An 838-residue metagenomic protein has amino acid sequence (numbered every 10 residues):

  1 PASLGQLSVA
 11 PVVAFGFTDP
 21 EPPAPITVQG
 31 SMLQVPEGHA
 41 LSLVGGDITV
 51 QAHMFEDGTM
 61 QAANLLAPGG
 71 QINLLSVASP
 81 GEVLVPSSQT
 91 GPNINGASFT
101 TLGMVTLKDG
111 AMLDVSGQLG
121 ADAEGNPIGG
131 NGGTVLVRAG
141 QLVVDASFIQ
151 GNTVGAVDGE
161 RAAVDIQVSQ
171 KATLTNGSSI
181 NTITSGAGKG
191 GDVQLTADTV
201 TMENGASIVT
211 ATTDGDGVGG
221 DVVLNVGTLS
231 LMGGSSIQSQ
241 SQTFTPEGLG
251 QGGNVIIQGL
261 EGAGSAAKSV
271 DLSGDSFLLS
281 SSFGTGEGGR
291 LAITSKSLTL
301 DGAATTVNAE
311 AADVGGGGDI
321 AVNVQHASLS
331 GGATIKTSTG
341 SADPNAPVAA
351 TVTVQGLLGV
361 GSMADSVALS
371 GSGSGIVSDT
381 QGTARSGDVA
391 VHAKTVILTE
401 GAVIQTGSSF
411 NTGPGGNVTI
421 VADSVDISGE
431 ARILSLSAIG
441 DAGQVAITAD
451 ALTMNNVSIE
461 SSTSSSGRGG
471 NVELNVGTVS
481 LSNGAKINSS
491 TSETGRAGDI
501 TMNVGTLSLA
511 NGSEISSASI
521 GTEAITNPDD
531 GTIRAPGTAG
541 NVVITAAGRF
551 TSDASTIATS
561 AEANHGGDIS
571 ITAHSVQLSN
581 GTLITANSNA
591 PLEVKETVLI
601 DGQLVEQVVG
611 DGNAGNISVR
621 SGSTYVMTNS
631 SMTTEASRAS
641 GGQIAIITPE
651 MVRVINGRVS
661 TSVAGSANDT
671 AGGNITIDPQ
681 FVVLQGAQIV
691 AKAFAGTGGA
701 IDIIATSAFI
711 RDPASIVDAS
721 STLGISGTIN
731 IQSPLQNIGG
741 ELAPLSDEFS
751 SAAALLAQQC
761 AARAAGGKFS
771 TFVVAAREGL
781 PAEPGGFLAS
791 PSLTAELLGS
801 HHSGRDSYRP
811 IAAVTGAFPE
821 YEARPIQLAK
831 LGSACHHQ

Functional and structural regions predicted by a protein language model:
P1-Q838: Extracellular and secretory-pathway beta-repeat/beta-biased strand scaffolds
